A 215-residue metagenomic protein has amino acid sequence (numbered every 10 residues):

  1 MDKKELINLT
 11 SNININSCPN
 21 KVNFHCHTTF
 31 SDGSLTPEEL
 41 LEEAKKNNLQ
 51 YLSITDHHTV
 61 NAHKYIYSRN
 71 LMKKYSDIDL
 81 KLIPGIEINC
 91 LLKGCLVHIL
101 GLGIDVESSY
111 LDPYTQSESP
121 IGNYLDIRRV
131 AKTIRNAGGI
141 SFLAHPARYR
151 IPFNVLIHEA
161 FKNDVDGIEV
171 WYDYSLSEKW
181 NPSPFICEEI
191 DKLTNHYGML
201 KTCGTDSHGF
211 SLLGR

Functional and structural regions predicted by a protein language model:
D2-P19, H63-G167: Extended substrate/RNA-proximal surfaces in nucleic-acid metabolism proteins
N23-H27, H57-H58, H145, D206-H208: Histidine-centered divalent metal-coordination motifs
D32-S34, H63-Y67, G94-I99, P152-H158 (+2 more regions): Histidine/acidic-residue-rich catalytic or RNA/ligand-binding cores of hydrolases and nuclease-related proteins
G33-K46, Y149-F161: Short, acidic/polar
L41-A62, I83, I140-F142: Divalent metal-dependent hydrolysis catalytic cores, especially in the metallo-beta-lactamase
V60-I83, E178-T202: Short acidic, glycine/proline-enriched helix-loop-strand junctions
D166-S177: His/Asp/Glu-enriched short active-site or ligand-binding loop at hydrolase and phosphoryl-transfer sites
G198-G214: Short acidic/histidine-rich active-site segments
